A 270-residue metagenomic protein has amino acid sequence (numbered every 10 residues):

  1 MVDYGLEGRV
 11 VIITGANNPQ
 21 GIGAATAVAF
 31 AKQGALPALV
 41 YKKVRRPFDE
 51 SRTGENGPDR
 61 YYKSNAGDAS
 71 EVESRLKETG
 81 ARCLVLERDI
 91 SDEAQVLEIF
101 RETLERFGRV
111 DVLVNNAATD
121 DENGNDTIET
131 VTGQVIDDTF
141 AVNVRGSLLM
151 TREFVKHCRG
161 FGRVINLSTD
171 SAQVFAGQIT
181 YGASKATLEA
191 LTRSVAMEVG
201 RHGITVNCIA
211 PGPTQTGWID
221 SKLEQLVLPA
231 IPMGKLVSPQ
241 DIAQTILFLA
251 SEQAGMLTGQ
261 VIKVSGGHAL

Functional and structural regions predicted by a protein language model:
Y4-V40, V44-R45: Canonical Rossmann dinucleotide-binding motif of NAD(H)/NADP(H)-dependent dehydrogenases/reductases, specifically
G15, P19, T119-D120, G133 (+3 more regions): Catalytic loop of short-chain dehydrogenase/reductase
S51-G54, Y61-S70, L97, T119-D137 (+2 more regions): Conserved mid-core segment of classical short-chain dehydrogenase/reductases
D111, E129-L148, I165, L188 (+1 more regions): Catalytic Tyr-X3-Lys loop
N125, Q225, M233, I246-L247 (+1 more regions): Short C-terminal tail/terminal secondary-structure segment of NAD(P)H-dependent dehydrogenase/reductase domains
A141-G160, A196-M197, R201, S251: Amphipathic alpha-helical dimer-interface segment in Rossmann-like NAD(P)H-dependent oxidoreductases
G200, T205, L257-G259: Short, small/polar-rich loop/turn modules that mediate ligand/substrate recognition or access, typified
I231-I242, Q253: A conserved structural motif in NAD(P)-dependent oxidoreductases
